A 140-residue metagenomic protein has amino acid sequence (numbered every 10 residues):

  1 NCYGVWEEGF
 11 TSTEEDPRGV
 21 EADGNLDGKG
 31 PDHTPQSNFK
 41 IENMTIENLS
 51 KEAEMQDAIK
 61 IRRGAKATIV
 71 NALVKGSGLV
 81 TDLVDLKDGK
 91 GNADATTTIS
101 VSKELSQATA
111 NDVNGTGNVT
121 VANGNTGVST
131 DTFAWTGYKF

Functional and structural regions predicted by a protein language model:
N1-F140: Extracellular beta-rich repeat passengers
